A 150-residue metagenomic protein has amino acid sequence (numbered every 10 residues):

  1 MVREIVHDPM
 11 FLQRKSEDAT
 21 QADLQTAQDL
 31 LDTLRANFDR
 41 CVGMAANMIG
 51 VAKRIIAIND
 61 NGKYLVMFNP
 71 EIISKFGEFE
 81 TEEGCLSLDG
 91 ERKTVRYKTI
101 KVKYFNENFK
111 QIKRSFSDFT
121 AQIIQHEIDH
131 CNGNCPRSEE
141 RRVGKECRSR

Functional and structural regions predicted by a protein language model:
M1-R142: Positively charged
E140, G144-R150: Positively charged, low-complexity/disordered segments
